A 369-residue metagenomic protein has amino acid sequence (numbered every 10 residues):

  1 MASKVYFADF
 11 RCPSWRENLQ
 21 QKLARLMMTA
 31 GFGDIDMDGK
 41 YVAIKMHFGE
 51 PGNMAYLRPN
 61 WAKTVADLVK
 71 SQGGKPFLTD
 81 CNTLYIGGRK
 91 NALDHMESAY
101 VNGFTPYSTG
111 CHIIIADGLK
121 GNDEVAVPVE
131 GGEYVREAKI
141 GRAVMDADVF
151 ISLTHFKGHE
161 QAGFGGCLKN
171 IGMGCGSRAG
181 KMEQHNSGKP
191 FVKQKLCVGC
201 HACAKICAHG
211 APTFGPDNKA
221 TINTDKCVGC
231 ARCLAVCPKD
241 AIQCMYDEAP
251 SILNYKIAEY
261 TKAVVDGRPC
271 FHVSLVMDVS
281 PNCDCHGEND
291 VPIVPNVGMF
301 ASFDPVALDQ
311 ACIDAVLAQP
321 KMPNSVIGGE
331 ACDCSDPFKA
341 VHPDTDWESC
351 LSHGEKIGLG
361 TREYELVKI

Functional and structural regions predicted by a protein language model:
A2-W61, S71-D80, Y85-I369: Extended, low-polarity segments enriched in aliphatic/aromatic residues
A66-D67: Terminal amphipathic helices with adjacent charged low-complexity linkers/tails
